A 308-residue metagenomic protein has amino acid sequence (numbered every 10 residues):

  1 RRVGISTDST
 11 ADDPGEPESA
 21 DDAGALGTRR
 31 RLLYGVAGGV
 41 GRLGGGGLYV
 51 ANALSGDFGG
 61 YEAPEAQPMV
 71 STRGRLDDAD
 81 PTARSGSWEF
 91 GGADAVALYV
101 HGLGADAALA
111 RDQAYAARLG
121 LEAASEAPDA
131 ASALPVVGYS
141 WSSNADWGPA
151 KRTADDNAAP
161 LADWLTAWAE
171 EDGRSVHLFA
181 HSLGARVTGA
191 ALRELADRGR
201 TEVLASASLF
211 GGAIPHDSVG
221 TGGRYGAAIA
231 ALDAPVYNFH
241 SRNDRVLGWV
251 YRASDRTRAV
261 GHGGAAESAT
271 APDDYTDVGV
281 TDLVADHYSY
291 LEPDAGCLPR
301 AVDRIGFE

Functional and structural regions predicted by a protein language model:
R1-T7: N-terminal targeting leaders characterized by basic, low-complexity, disordered sequences that direct proteins
G15-V40: N-terminal secretory signal peptides and thylakoid transit peptides that target proteins across membranes
G35-A53: Short, glycine/alanine-rich hydrophobic alpha-helices that insert into or span membranes
Y49-G91, V100-A107, R111-A116, E122-E171 (+3 more regions): Lipolytic serine-hydrolase domain surface
D94-A95: Alpha/beta-hydrolase fold active-site loops
A180, G184, T188: Gly/Ala-rich beta-loop-alpha elbow adjacent to hydrolase catalytic centers
G189-R193: Short, hydrophobic alpha-helix immediately C-terminal to the catalytic nucleophile
